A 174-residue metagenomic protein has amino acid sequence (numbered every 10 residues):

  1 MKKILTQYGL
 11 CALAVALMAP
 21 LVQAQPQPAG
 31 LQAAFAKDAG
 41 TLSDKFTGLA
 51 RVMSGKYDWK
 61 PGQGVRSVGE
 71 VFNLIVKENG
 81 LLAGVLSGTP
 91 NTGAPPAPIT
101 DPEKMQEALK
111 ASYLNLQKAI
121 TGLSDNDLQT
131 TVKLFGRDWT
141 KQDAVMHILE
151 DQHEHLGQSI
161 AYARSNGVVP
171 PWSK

Functional and structural regions predicted by a protein language model:
M1-A12: Bacterial N-terminal signal peptides that target proteins for export
P20-A24: Sec/Tat signal peptide C-region and signal peptidase I cleavage site
Q25-A36: Short, low-complexity N-terminal intrinsically disordered segments enriched in polar/charged residues
A36-A50, K56-P95, K133-K174: Short, contiguous alpha-helical
G55, S124, L128, V168: Glycine-rich, flexible loop/turn motifs
T100-K133, W139-E154: Acidic/histidine-rich alpha-helical segments that form the ligand environment of transition-metal centers
